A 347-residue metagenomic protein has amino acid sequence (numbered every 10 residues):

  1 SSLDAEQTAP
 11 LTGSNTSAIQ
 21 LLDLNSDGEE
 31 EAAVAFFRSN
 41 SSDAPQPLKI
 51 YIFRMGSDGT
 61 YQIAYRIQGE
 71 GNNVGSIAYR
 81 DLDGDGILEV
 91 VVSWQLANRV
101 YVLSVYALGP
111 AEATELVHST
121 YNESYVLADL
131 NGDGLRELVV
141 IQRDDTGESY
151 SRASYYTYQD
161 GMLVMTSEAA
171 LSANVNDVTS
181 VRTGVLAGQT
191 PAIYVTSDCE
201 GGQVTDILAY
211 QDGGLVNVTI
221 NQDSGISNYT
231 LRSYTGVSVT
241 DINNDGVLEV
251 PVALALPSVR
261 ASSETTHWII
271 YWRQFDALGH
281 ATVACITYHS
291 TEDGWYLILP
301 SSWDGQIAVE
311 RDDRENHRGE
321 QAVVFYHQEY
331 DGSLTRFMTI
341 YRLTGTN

Functional and structural regions predicted by a protein language model:
S1-S333, G345-T346: Beta-propeller-forming repeat regions
F337-N347: Long, intrinsically disordered, low-complexity Ser/Thr/Pro-rich regulatory/activation regions of nuclear proteins
